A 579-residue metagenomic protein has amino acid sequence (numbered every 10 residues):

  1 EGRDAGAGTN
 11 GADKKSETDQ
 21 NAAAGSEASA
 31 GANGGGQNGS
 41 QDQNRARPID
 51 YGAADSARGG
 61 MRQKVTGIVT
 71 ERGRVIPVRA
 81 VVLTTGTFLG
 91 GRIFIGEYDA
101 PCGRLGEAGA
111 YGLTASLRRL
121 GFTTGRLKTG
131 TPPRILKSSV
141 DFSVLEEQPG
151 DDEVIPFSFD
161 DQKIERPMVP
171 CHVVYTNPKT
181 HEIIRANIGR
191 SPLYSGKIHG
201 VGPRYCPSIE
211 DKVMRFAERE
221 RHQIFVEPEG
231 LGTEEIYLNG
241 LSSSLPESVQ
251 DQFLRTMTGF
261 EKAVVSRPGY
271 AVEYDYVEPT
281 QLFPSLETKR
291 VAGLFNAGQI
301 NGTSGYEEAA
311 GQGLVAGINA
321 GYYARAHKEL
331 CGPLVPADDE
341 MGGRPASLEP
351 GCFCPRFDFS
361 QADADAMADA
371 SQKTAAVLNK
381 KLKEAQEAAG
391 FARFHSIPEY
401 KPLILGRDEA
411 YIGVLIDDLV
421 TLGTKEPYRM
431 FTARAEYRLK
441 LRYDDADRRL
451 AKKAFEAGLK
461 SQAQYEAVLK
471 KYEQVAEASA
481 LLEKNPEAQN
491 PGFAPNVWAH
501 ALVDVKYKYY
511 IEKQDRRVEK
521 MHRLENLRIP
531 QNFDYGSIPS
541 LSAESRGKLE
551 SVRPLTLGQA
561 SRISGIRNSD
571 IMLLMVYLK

Functional and structural regions predicted by a protein language model:
E1-D4, R62-K64: A conserved short coil-to-beta-strand element within the FAD-binding core of flavoproteins
E71-A80: Core beta-strand elements of the Rossmann-like FAD/NAD(P) dinucleotide-binding domain in flavoenzyme oxidoreductases
L83-S138, M257, V315-A324: Glycine-rich loop(s) and the adjacent beta-strand/alpha-helix scaffold that form part
F88, T114-D251, P398, E409 (+1 more regions): An anion/pyrophosphate-binding glycine-rich loop and adjacent beta-alpha core in soluble alpha-beta enzymes
F225, L231, Y237-T303, I404-D417 (+2 more regions): A glycine-rich dinucleotide-binding beta-alpha-beta segment and adjacent secondary-structure elements that constitute
R290-A297, T303-G321, E387, L415 (+1 more regions): Extended, hydrophobic alpha-helical segments in both membrane/secreted and soluble proteins
A309-L330, A376, E387-K401: Internal hydrophobic alpha-helix adjacent to the cofactor/substrate pocket in enzyme cavities
D408, T432-E436, K440-M572, V576-K579: Extended, charge-enriched "interface" segments that sit outside catalytic cores
